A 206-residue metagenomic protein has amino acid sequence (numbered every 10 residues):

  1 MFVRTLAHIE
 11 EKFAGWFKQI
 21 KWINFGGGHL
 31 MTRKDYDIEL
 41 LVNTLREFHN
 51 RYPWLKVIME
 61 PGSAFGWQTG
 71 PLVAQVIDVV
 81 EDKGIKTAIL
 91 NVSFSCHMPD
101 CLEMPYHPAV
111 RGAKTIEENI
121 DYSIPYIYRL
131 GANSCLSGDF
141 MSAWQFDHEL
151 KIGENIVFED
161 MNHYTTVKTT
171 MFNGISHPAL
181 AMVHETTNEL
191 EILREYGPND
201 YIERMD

Functional and structural regions predicted by a protein language model:
M1-K83, N173: Active-site loop/helix belt of alpha/beta enzymes
T44, K56-D206: Charged (often Lys/Glu-rich) extended helix/loop segments that serve as interaction or gating elements
